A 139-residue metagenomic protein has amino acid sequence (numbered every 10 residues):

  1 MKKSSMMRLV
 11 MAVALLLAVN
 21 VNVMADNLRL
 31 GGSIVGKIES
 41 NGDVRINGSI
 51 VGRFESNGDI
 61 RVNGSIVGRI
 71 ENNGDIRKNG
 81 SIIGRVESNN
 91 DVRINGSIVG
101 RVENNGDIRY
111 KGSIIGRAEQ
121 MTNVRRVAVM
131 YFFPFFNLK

Functional and structural regions predicted by a protein language model:
M1-M11: Bacterial N-terminal signal peptides that target proteins for export
V10-A18: Bacterial N-terminal signal peptides
M24-K139: Intrinsically disordered, low-complexity proline/glycine-rich segments
